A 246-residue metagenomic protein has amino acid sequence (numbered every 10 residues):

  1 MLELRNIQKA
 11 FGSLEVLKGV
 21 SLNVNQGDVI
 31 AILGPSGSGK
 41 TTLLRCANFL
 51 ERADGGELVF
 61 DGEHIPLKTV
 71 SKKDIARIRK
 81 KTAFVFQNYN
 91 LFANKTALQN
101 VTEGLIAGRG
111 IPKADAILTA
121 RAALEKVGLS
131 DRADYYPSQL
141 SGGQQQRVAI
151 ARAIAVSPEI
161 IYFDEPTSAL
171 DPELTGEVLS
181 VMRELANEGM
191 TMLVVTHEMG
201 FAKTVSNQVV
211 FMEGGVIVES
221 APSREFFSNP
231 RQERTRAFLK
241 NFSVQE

Functional and structural regions predicted by a protein language model:
M1-S223: ABC family nucleotide-binding domain
S220, R224-E246: C-terminal boundary and immediately downstream tail of ABC-type ATPase nucleotide-binding domains
